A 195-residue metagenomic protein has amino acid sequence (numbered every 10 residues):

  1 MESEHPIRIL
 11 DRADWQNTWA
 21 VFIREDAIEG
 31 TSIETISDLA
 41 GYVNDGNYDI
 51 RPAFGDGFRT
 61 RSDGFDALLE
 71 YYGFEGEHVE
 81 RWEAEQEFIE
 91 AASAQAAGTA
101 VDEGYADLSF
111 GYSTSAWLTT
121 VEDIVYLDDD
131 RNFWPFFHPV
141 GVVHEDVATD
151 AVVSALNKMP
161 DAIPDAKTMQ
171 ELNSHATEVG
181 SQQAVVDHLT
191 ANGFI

Functional and structural regions predicted by a protein language model:
M1-L10, E75, Y105-D107, W117-R131: Ligand-binding "clamshell"
M1-R51, D161-D165: A conserved helix-loop-strand patch within extracytoplasmic ligand-binding domains of the periplasmic binding
R12-T18, D128-H138: Short Pro/Gly-enriched coil loops immediately N-terminal to beta-strands
T18-E29, F137-A151: A bilobed periplasmic-binding-protein/Venus flytrap-type ligand-binding module shared by bacterial periplasmic
R24-E29, R51-F58, E85-F88, V142 (+1 more regions): Second-shell loop/turn segments in exported
I36-E87, T190-F194: Ligand-binding cleft/hinge of the Venus flytrap
R61-D63, A67-E75, A155-I195: An extracytoplasmic/periplasmic, membrane-proximal ligand-sensing/linker region
D66-A67, Y71, W82-S109: Short helices/loops that flank or line small-molecule/ion binding pockets
